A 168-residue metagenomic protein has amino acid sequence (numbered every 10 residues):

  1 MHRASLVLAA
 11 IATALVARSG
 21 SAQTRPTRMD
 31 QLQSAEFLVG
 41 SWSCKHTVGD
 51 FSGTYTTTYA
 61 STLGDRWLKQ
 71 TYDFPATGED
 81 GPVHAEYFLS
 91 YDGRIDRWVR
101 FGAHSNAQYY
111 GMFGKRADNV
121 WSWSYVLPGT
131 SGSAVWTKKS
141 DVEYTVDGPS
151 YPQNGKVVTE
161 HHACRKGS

Functional and structural regions predicted by a protein language model:
M1-V7: Bacterial N-terminal signal peptides that target proteins for export
L8-L15: Bacterial N-terminal signal peptides
A17-S19: N-terminal signal peptide c-region/cleavage motif recognized by signal peptidases
A22-S168: Hydrophobic small-molecule pocket/channel-lining residues, especially in calycin-type beta-barrels
